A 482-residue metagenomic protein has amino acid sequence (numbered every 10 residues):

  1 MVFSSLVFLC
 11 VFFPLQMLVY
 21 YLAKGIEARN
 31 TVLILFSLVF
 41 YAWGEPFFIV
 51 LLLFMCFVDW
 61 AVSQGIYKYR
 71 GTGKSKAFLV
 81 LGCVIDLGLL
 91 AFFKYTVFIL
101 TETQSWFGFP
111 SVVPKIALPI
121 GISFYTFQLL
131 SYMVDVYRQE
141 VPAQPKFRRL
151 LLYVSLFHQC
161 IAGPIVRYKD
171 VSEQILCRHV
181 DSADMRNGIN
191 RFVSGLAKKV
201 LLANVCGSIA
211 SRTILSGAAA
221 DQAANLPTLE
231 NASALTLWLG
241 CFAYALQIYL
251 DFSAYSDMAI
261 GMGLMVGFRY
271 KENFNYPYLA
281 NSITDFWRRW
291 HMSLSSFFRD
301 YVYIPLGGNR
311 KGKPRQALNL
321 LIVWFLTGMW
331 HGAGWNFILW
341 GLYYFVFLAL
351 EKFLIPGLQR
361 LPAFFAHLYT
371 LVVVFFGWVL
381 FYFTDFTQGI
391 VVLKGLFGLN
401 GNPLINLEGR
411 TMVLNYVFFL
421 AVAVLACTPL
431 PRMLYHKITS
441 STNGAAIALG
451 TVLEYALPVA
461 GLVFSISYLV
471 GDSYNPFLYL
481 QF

Functional and structural regions predicted by a protein language model:
M1-Q481: Membrane-embedded transmembrane alpha-helical bundles that form the catalytic cores of multi-pass lipid-modifying
